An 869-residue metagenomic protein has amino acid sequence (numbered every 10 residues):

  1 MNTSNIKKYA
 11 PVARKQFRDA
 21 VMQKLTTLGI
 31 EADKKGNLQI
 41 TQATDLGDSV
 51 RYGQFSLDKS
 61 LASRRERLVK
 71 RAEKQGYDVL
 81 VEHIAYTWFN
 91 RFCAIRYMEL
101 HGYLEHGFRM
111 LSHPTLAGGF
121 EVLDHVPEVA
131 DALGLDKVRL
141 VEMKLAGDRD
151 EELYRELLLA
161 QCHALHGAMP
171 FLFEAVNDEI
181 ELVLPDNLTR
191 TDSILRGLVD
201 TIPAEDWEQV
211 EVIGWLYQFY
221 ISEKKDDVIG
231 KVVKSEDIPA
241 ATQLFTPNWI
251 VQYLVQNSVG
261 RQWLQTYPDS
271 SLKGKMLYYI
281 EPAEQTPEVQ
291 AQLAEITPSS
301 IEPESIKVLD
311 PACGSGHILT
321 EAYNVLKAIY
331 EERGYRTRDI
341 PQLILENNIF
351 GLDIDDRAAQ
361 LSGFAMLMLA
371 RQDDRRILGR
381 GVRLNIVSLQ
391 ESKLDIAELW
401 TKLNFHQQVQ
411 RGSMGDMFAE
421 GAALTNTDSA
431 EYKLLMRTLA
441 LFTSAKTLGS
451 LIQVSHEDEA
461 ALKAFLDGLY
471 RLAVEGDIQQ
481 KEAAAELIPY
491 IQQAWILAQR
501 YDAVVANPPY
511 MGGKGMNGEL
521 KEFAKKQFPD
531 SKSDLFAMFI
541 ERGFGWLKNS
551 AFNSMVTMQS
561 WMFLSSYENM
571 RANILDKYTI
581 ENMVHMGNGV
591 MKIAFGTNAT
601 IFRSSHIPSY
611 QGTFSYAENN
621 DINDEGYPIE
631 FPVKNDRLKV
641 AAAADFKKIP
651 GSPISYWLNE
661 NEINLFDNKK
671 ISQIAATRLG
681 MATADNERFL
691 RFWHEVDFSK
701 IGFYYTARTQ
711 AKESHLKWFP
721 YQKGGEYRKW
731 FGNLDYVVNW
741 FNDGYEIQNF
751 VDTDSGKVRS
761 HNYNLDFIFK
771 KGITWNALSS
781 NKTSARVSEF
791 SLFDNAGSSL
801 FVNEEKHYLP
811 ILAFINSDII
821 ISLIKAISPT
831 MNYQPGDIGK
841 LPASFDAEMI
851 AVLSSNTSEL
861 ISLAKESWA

Functional and structural regions predicted by a protein language model:
M1-D269, L367-E391, H585: Non-catalytic, mostly N-terminal accessory regions of nucleic-acid modification and defense proteins
T3-K7, P11, R51-D58, R71-W88 (+18 more regions): Short, charged/polar micro-motifs that form catalytic or ligand-binding hotspots
F89, C93, L216-Y220, L535 (+3 more regions): Short alpha-helical scaffolding segments that buttress acidic/His motifs in well-ordered protein cores
H106, T246, T320, K327 (+16 more regions): Signature of N6-adenine DNA methyltransferases within the class I
L165-P298, N668-T709, H715-Y721, E726-V738 (+4 more regions): Class I S-adenosyl-L-methionine
L216, L254, G314, V504 (+3 more regions): Conserved hydrophobic/aromatic pocket- or pore-lining residues that grip, position, or stack substrates in active sites
K231-K234, A240-N582, S605-T613, N619-E625: SAM-dependent methyltransferase catalytic region
Y267, Q285-K307, R471-V505, K521-K525 (+6 more regions): Flexible, glycine/threonine-enriched loop-and-boundary segments that flank and lead into catalytic domains of large
